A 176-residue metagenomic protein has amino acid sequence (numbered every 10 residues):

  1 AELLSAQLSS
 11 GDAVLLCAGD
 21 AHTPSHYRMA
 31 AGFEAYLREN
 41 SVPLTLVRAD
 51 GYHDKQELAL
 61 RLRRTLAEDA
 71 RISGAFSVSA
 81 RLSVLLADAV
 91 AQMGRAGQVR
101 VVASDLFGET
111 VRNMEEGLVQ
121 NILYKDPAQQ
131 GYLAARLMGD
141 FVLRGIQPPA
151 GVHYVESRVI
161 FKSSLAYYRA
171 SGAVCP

Functional and structural regions predicted by a protein language model:
A1-V14, R28, L58-A59, L106-T110 (+1 more regions): Hydrophobic alpha-helical segments within soluble ligand-binding/sensing domains
S5-S9, E34, R38, R63-A70 (+4 more regions): Sec-exported extracytoplasmic/periplasmic mature domains
S10-A13, N40-T45, A70-S73, G97-V99 (+1 more regions): Loop/turn elements at helix/coil->beta-strand transitions in domains of secreted/extracellular proteins
A13-L16, E34-Q56: Short beta-strand elements in bilobed, periplasmic/extracellular small-molecule ligand-binding domains
A21, N40, D126-P176: Hinge/cleft segment of the Venus flytrap/periplasmic-binding protein
P24-L44, R61, L85-A89, Q130: Short, solvent-exposed amphipathic alpha-helices that sit in or adjacent to ligand/effector-binding or catalytic
F33, G51-V111: Hydrophobic alpha-helical
D88-Y124, A128, R136, L143 (+2 more regions): Exported/periplasmic ABC-transporter solute-binding proteins
